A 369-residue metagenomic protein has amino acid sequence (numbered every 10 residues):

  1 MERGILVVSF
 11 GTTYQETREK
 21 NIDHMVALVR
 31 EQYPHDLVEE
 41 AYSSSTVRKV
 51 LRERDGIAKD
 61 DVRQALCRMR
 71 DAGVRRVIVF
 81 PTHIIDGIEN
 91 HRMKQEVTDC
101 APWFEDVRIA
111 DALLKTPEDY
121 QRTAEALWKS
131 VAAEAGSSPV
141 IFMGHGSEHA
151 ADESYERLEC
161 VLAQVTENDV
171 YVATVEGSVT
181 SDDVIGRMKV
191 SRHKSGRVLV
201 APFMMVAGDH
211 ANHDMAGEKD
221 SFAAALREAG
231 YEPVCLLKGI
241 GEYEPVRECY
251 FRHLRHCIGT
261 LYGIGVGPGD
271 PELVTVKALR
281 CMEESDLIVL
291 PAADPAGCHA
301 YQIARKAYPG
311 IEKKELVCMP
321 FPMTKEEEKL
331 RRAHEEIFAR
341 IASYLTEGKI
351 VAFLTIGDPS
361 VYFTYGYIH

Functional and structural regions predicted by a protein language model:
M1-G259: Active-site-proximal alpha-helix that buttresses catalytic centers in soluble enzyme cores
G4, G259-L316: Glycine-rich, flexible N-terminal cofactor/catalytic loop recognition
G11-T12, I84-I85, G146-S147, M204-V206 (+4 more regions): Short glycine-rich anion-binding loops that position phosphate/pyrophosphate groups of nucleotides and phosphorylated
R54-R68, G269, L330-A342: Glycine-rich, highly charged phosphate/nucleotide-binding loops
I57, R68, I84-G87, L290-G297 (+4 more regions): Electropositive, gly/pro-rich neighborhoods at or near active sites that engage anionic ligands
C100, V317-C318, P322-T346: Glycine/small-residue-rich loop that forms an oxyanion/phosphate-binding "nest" at active or ligand-binding sites
A339-H369: Short glycine-cluster motifs
